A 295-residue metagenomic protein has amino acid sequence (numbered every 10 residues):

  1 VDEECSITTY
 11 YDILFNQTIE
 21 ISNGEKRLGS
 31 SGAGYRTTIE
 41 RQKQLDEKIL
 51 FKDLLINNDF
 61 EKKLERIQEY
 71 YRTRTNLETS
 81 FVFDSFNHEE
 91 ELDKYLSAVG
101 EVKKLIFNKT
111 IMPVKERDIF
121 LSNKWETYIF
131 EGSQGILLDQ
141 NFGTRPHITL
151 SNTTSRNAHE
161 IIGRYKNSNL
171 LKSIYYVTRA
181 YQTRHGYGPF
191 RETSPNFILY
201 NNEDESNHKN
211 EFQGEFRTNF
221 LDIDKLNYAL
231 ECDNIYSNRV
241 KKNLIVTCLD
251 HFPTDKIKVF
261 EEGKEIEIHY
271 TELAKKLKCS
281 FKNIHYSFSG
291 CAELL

Functional and structural regions predicted by a protein language model:
V1-L295: Non-transmembrane, aqueous-exposed alpha-helical and coiled segments at domain scale
